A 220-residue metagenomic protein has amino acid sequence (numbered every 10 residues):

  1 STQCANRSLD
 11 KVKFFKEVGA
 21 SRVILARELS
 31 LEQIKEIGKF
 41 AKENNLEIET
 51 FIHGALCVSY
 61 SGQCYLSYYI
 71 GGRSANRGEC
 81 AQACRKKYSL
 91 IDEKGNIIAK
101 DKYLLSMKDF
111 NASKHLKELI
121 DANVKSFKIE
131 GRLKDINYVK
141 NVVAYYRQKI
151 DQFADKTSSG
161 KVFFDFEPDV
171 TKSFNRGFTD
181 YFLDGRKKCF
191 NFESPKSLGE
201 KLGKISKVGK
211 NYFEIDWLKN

Functional and structural regions predicted by a protein language model:
S1-F15: N-terminal active-site wall of soluble small-molecule enzyme domains
K13-N220: Surface-exposed amphipathic alpha-helical tracts and adjacent flexible/coil segments at the periphery of soluble enzymes
